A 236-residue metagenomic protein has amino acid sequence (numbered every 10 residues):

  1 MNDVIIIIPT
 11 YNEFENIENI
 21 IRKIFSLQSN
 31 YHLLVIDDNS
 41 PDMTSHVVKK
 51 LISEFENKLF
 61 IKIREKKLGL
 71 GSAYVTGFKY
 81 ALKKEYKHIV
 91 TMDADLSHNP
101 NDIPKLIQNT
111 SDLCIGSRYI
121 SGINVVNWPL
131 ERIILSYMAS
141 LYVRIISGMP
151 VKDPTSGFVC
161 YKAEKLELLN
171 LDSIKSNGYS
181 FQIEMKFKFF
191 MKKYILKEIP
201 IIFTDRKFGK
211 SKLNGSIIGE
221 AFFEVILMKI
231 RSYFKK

Functional and structural regions predicted by a protein language model:
M1-V4, E15, N19, L141 (+2 more regions): Hydrophobic helical membrane-anchoring modules
I8, Y31-S40, K62-I63, M92: Short beta-strand/loop segment that forms part of the nucleotide-sugar
I8-R22, N39: Active-site beta-to-alpha loop of glycosyltransferases that engages the nucleotide-sugar donor
E15-N19, D42-L51: Acidic helix N-cap motif at the loop->helix transition within catalytic regions of sugar-transfer enzymes
R22-Y31: Short, acidic, metal-binding catalytic loop of nucleotide-sugar glycosyltransferases
I24, G77, D95, K162 (+3 more regions): Residue-level signature of catalytic and energy-coupling elements of molecular machines, predominantly ATP/GTP-dependent
D37-H46, L96: A conserved acidic beta->alpha catalytic loop
R64-K83, H88, P100-Y179, R206-F223: Acceptor/aglycone-binding surface of glycosyltransferases and processive sugar-polymer synthases
